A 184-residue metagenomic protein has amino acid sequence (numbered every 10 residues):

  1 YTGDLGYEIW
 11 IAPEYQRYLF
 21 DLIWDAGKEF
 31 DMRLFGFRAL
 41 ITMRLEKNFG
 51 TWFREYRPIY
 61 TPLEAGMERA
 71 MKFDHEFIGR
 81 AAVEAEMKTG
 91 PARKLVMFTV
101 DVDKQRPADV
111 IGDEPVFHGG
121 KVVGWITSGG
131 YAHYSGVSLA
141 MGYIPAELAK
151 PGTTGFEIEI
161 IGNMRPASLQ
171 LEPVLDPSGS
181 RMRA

Functional and structural regions predicted by a protein language model:
Y1-A184: Conserved, structured C-terminal
